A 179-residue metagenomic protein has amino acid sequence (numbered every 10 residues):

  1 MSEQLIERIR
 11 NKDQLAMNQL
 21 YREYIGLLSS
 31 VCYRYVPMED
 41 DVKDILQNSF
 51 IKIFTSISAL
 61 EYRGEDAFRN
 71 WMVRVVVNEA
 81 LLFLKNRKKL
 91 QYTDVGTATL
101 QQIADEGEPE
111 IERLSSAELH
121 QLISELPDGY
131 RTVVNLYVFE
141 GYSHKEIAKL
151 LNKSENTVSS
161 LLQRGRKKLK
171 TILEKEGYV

Functional and structural regions predicted by a protein language model:
M1-L27, S124, K145, T171 (+1 more regions): N-terminal module of bacterial RNA polymerase sigma factors
S2, L90-S116: Internal acidic/polar
R10-N11, F50-E65, R87: Sigma70-family region 2
R10-N18, S29-N48, R63, E155 (+1 more regions): Short, charged helix-capping/linker segments at alpha-helix termini
E23-G26, R34-Y35, N135-Y142: Short helix-capping/turn signature of helix-turn-helix
S30, D44-I51, T55, D66-N78: Structural recognition of an alpha-helix C-terminal capping motif at a helix-to-coil junction
A59, V73-D94: Arg/Lys-rich amphipathic alpha helix in sigma70-family domain 2
L81, Y130, F139, K145 (+1 more regions): DNA-recognition helix of helix-turn-helix
